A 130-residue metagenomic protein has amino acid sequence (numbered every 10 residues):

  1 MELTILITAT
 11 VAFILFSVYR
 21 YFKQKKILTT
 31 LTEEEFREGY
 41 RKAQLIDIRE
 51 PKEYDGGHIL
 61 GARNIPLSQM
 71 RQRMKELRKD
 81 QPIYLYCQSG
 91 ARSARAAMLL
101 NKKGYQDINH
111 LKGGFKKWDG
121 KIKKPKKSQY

Functional and structural regions predicted by a protein language model:
M1-E33, G39-A43, P51-D80, R92-Y130: Rhodanese-like catalytic fold shared by cysteine-dependent sulfurtransferases and DSP/PTP-type phosphatases
I83: Alpha/beta-hydrolase fold nucleophile elbow
Y86: Short, surface-exposed ligand- or partner-binding patches at beta-edge/loop junctions that are enriched in aromatics
